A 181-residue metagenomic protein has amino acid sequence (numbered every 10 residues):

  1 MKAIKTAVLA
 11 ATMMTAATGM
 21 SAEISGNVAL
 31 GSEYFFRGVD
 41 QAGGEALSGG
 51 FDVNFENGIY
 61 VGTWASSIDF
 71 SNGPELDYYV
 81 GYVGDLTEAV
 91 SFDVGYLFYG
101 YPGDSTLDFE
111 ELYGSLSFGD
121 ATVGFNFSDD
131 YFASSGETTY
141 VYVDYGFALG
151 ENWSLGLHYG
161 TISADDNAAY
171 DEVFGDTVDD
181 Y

Functional and structural regions predicted by a protein language model:
K2-A7, A11, A17-Y181: Outer-membrane beta-barrel proteins
